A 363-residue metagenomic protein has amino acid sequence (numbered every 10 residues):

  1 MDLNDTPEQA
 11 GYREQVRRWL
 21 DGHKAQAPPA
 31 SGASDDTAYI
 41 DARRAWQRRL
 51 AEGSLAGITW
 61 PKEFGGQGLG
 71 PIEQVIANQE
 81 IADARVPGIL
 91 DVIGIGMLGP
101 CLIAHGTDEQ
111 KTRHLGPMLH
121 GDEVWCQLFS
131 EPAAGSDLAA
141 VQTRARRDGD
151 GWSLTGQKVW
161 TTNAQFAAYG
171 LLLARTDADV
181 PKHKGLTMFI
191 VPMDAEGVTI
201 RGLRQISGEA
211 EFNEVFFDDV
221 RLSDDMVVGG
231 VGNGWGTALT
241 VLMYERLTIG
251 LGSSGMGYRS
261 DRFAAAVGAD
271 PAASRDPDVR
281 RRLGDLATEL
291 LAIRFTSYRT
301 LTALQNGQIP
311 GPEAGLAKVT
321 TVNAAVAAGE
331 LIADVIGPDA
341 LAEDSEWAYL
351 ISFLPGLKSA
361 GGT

Functional and structural regions predicted by a protein language model:
M1-L90, R113-H120, I249-G250, A265 (+2 more regions): Amphipathic, small/basic residue-rich leader segments at the start of a protein or domain
P7, V198-R294, L357: Glycine-rich beta->alpha junctions and the first turn(s) of the following alpha-helix
G22, Q67, L242, G315-T363: Alpha-helix capping/hinge segments and adjacent helical runs
Q47, A51-D122, T162-Y169, L290 (+3 more regions): Internal helix-loop-helix
G121-F129, L173: A short, Trp-centered hydrophobic/proline-enriched beta-strand micro-motif
T143-R146: A structural signal for short hydrophobic beta-strand segments in well-ordered beta-sheet cores
T155-R201: A short core secondary-structure module
R281-N306, V322-N323, A327-D334: Loop-to-helix element that buttresses phosphate recognition and phosphoryl-transfer chemistry
